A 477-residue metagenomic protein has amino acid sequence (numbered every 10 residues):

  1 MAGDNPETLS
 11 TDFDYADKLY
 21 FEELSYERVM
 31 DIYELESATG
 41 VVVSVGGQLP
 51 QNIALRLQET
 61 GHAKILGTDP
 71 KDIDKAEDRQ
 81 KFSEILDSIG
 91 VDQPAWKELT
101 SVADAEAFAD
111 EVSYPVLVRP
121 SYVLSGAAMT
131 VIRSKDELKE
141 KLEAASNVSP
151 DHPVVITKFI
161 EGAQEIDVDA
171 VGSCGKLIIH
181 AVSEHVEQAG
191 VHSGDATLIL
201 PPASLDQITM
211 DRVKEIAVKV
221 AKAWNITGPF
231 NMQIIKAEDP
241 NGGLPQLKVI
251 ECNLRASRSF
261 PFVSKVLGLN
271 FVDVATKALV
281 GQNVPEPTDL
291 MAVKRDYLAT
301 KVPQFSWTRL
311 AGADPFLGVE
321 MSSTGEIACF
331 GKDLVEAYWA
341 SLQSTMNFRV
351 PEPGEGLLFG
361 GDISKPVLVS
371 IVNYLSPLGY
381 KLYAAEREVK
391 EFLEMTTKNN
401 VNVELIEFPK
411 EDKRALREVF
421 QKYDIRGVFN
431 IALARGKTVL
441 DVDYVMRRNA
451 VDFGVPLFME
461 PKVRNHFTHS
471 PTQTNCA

Functional and structural regions predicted by a protein language model:
M1-A38, L49-Q51, A63-K64, I85 (+4 more regions): ATP-dependent carboxylate activation and anion-phosphoryl transfer catalytic cores that bind Mg-ATP to form
M1-V91, E98-A107, F330-N475: ATP-binding N-terminal substructure of ATP-dependent carboxylate-amine bond-forming enzymes
E77-Q80, V123-A127: Conserved A3 ("GATE") glycine/threonine-rich loop of ANL adenylate-forming enzymes
K97-L99, T130-I132: Generic detection of short hydrophobic beta-strand segments and adjacent strand-loop junctions
F108-V116: Acidic/histidine-enriched active-site and ligand-binding environments that engage anionic O-linkages
D110, A128-M129: Intrinsic disorder/low-complexity segments
F230, N475-A477: A short, hydrophobic/aromatic-rich structural module that often spans a beta strand with its adjoining loop
